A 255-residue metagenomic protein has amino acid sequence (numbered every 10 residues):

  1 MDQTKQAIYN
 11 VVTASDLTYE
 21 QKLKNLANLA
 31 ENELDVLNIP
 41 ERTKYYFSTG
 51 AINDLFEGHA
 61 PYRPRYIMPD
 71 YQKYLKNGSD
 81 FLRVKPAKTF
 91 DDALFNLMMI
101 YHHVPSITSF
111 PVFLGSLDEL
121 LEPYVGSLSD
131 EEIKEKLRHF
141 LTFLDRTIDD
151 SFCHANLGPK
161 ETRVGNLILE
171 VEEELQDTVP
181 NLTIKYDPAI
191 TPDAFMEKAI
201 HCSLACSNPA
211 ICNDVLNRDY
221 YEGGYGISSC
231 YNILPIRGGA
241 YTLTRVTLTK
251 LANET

Functional and structural regions predicted by a protein language model:
D2-T255: Conserved catalytic cores of very large enzyme subunits
